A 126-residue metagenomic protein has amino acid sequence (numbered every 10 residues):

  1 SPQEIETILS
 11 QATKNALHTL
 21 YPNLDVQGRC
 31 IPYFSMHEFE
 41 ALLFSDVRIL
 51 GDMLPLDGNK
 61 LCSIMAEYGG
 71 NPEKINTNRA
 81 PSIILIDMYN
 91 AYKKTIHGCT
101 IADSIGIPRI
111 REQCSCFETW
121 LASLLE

Functional and structural regions predicted by a protein language model:
S1-E126: C-terminal accessory helical subdomains adjacent to catalytic cores in phosphodiester- and nucleotide-handling enzymes
